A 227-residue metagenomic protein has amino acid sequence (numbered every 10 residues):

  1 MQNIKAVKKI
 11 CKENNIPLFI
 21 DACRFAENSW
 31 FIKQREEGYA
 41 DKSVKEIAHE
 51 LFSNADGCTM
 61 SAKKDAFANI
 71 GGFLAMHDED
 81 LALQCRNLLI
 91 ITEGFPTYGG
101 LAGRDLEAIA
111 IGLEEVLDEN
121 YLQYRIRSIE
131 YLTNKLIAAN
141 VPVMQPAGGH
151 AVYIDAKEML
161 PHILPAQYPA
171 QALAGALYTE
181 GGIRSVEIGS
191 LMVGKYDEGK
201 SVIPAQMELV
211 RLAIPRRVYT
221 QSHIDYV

Functional and structural regions predicted by a protein language model:
M1-V141, L164: Conserved PLP-enzyme active-site core in the AAT-like
K64-D65, D78-L81, E114-V116, G149-H150 (+3 more regions): Short, glycine-/Ser/Thr-/acidic-enriched flexible segments
L83, P161-P169, R217-Y226: Short, conserved charged micro-motifs
R86-L89, L106-E115, H150-M159, A205-R211: Short acidic (Asp/Glu) and glycine-rich catalytic loops that position anionic groups and cofactors
V116, E180, M192-Y226: PLP-dependent enzyme catalytic core of the Aspartate aminotransferase-like
I129-E130, M144-A156: Conserved glycine-rich beta-strand-loop-beta hairpin in the small C-terminal domain of fold type I
K157-S185, G199-A205: Active-site loop ensemble at the mouth of alpha/beta enzyme cores that anchors a bound cofactor
